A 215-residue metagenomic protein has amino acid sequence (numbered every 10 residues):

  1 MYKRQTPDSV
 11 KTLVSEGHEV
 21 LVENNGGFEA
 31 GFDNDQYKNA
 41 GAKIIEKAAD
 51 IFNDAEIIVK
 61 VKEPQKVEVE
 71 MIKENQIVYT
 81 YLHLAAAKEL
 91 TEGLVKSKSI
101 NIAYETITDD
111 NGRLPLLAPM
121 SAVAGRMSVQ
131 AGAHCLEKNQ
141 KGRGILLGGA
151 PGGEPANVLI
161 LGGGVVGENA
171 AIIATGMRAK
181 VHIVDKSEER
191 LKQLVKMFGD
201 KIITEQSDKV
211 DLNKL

Functional and structural regions predicted by a protein language model:
K3-G31, K141-L215: Glycine-rich phosphate/diphosphate-binding loop of Rossmann-like nucleotide-binding domains
K3-G93, S97: An N-terminal-biased, well-structured beta-alpha scaffold segment characteristic of Rossmann-like dinucleotide-binding
E23-N24, K47-A48, Y81-H83, A103-T108 (+2 more regions): Short beta->alpha connector loops at strand-helix junctions that form conserved, small/polar/Pro-enriched
K38-G41, P119-A122, G199-I203: Short, hinge-like loop/turn segments at secondary-structure boundaries
N39-I45, K60-K62, K138-G144, I203-K209: Short gly/ser/thr-rich secondary-structure transition/capping motifs
A55-E56, K88-E92, G112-L114, Q193-L194 (+1 more regions): Short, charged, surface-exposed secondary-structure boundary motifs
E63, V123, G164-V166: Residue-level detector of alpha-helix initiation sites
K66-A156: Glycine/serine-rich phosphate-binding loop and adjoining beta1-alpha1 elements at the start of nucleotide-handling
